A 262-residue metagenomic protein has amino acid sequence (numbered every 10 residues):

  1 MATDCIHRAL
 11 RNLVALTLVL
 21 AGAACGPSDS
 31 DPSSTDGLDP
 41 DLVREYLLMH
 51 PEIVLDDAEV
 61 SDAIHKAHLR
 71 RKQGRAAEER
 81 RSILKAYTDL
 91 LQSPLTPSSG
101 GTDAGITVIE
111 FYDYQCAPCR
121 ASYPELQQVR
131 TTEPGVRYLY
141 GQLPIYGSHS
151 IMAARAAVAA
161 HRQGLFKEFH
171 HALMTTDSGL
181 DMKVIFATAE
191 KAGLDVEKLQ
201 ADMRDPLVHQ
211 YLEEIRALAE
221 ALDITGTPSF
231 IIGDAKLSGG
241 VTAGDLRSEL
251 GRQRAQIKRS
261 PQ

Functional and structural regions predicted by a protein language model:
A2, G22, D113-C116, G233 (+1 more regions): Mature extracytoplasmic/luminal segments of secretory-pathway proteins
A2, I106, P134-R137, Q163-K167 (+1 more regions): A short alpha-helix capping/helix-coil boundary motif
A2-V14: Bacterial N-terminal signal peptides that target proteins for export
D4, L18, P97-S99: N-terminal compositionally biased, intrinsically disordered segments and leader/signal-like regions
N12-A23: Bacterial N-terminal signal peptides
L16-T17, V108, E190: Secretory-pathway extracellular proteins and peptide precursors enriched for disulfide-bonded cysteines
C25-Y146, R204, Q210-A221, G226 (+1 more regions): Extracytoplasmic thiol/disulfide redox context detector
P144-Q262: Cysteine-centric redox/oxidoreductase cores and disulfide-bonded domains
